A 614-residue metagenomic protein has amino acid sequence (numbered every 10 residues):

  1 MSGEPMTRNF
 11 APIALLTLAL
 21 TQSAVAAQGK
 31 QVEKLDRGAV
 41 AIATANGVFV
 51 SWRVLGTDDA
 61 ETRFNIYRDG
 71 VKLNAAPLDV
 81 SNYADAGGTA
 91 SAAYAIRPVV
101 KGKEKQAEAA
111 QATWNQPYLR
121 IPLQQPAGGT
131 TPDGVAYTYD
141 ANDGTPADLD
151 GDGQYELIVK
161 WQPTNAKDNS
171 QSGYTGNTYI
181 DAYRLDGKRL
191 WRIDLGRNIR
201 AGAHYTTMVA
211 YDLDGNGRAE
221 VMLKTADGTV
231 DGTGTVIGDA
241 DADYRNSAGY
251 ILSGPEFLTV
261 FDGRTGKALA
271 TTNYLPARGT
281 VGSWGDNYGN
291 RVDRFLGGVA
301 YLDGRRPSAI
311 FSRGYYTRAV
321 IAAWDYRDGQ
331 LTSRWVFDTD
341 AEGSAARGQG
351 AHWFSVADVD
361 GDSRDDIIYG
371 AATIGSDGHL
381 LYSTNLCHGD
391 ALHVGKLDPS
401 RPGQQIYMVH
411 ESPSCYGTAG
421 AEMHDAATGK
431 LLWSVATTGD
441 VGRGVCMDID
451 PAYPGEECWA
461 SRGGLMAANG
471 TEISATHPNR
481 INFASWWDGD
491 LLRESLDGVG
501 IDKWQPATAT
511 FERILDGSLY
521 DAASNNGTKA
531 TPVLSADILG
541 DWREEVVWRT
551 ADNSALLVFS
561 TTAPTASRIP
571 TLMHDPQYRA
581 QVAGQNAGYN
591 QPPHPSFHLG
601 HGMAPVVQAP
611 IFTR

Functional and structural regions predicted by a protein language model:
G3-I13: Bacterial N-terminal signal peptides that target proteins for export
P12-Q22: Bacterial N-terminal signal peptides
A24-A27: Signal peptide processing junction and immediate N-terminal pro/mature segment of secreted/exported proteins
G29-D36, V54-D59, V71, P77-R614: Beta-propeller-forming repeat regions
R37, N46-V50: Structural beta-strand segments of beta-rich domains
I42-N46, D303: Short, ordered beta-strand-loop transition motifs
R63-I66: Short beta-strand elements bearing conserved aromatic residues within extracellular beta-rich modules
